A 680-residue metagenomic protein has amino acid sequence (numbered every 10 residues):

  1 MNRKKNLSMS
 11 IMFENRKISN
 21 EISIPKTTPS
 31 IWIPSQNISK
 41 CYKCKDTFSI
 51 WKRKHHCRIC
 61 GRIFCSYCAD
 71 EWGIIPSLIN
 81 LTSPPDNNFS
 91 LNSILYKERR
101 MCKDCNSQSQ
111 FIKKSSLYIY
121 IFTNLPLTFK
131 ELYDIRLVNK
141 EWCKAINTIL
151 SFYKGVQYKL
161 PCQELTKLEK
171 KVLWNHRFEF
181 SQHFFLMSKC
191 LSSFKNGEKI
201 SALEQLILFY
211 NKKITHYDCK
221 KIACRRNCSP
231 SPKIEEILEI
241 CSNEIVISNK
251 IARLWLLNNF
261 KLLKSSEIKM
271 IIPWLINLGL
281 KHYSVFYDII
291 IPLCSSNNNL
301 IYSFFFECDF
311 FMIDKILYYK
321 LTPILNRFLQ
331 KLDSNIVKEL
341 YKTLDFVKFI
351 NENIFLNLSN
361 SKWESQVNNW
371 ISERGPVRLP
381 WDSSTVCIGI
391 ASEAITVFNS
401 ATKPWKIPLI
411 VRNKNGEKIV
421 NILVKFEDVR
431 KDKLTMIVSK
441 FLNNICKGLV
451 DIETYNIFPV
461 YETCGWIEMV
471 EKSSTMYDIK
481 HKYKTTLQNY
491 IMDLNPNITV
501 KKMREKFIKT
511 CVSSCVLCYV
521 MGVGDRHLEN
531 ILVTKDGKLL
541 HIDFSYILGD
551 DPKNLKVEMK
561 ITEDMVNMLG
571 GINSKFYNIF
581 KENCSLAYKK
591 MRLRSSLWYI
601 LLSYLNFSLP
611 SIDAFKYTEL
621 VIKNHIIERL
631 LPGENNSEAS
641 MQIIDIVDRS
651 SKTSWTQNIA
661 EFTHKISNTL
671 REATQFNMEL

Functional and structural regions predicted by a protein language model:
N2-P29, Q36-S39, R100, S109 (+4 more regions): Eukaryotic intrinsically disordered, low-complexity regulatory tails and linkers enriched in charged/polar residues
N2-S23, N87-S115, Y120, N124 (+1 more regions): CRL adaptor-proximal regions
E21-N106: Cys/His-rich Zn2+-binding "zinc-finger" mini-domains, especially FYVE domains and B-box/RING-like TRIM modules
S115, K130-L150: Short helix-loop-helix/strand-helix junction enriched in hydrophobic and basic residues
F129, N147-Y302: Alpha-helical solenoid scaffolds in large eukaryotic transport, assembly, and signaling factors
K250-A252, L257-N368, V533-L680: C-terminal catalytic region of ATP-dependent kinase domains
E373-V523, K535-L540, S545-L548: Conserved ATP-binding subdomain of kinase catalytic cores across diverse folds
E529-N530: Conserved protein-kinase catalytic-loop position immediately C-terminal to the HRD catalytic Asp
